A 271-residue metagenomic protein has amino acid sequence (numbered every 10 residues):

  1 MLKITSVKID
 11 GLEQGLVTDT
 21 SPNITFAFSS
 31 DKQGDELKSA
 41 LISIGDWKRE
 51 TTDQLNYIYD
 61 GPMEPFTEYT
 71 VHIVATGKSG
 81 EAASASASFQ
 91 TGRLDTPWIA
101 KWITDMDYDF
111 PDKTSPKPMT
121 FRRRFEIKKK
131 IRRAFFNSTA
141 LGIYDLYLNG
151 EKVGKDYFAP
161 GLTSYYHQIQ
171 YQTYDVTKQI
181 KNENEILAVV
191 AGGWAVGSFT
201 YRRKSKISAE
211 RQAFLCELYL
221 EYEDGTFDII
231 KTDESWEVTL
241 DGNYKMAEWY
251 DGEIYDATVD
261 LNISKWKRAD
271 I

Functional and structural regions predicted by a protein language model:
M1-K32, S88-D95: Pro/Thr/Ser/Gly-rich low-complexity, intrinsically disordered linker/stalk tracts
S6, G11, S21, S39-L41 (+4 more regions): Extracellular/lumenal ectodomain signal focusing on beta-strand-rich modules and carbohydrate-recognition contexts
K8, A27, I58, P62 (+3 more regions): Generic structural detector for well-ordered beta-strands
I24, S39-I42, Y144-L146: Short beta-strand elements bearing conserved aromatic residues within extracellular beta-rich modules
F28, D35-E68, V74, K78-A83 (+1 more regions): Recognizes extended acidic, P/S/T-rich segments that occur within or adjacent to Ig-like beta-sandwich modules
E50, E68, G77, G92-D95 (+1 more regions): Accessory beta-strand-rich segments of carbohydrate-active enzymes
T96-E126, R132: Extracellular/secretory pathway-exposed regions associated with glycan biology
E253-I271: Catalytic cores of secreted or luminal carbohydrate-active enzymes
